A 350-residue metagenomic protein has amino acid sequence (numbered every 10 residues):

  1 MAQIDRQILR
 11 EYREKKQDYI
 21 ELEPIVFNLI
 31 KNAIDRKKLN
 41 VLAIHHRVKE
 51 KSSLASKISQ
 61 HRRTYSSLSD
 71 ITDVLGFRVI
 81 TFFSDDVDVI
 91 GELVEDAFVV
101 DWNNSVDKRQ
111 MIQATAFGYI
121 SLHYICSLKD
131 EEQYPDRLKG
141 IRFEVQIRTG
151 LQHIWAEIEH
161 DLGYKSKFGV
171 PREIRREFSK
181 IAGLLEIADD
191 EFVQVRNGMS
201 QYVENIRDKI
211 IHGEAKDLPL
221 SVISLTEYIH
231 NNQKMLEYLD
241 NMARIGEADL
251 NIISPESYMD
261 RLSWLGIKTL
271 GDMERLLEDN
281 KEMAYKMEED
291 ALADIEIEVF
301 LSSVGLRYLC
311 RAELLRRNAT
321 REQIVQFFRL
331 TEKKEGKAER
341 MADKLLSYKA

Functional and structural regions predicted by a protein language model:
M1-V74, T81, D85, I211 (+1 more regions): Charge-rich, low-complexity segments
A2-Y12, K16-D18, L22, K139-E289: An acidic, glycine-/histidine-flanked metal-binding catalytic module
I30-V41, W102, E132, D189-F192 (+1 more regions): Long, hydrophobic, amphipathic alpha-helical segments used as structural scaffolds
A55-T64, I120-K129, G213-L225: Short, charged low-complexity intrinsically disordered segments located at boundaries of structured domains
L68, I80-Q194: Long beta-strand-rich cores associated with HINT superfamily self-processing modules
G76, A116-G118, G266: Glycine-centered flexibility motif
